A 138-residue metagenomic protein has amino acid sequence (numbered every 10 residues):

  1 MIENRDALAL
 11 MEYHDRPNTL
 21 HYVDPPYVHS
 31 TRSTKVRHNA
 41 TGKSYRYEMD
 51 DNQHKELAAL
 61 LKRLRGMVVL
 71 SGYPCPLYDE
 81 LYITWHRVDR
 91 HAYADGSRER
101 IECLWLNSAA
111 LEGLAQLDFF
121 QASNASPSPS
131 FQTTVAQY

Functional and structural regions predicted by a protein language model:
M1-Y138: Class I S-adenosyl-L-methionine-dependent methyltransferase catalytic core
